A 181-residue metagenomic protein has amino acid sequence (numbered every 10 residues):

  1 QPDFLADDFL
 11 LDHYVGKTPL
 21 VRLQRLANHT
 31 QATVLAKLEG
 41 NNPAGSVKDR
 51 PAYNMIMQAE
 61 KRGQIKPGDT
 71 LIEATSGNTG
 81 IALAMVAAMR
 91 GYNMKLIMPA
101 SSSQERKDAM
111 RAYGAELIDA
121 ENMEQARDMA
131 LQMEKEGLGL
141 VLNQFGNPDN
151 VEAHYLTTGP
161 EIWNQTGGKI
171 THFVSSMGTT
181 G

Functional and structural regions predicted by a protein language model:
Q1-G181: PLP-dependent amino-acid enzyme catalytic core
